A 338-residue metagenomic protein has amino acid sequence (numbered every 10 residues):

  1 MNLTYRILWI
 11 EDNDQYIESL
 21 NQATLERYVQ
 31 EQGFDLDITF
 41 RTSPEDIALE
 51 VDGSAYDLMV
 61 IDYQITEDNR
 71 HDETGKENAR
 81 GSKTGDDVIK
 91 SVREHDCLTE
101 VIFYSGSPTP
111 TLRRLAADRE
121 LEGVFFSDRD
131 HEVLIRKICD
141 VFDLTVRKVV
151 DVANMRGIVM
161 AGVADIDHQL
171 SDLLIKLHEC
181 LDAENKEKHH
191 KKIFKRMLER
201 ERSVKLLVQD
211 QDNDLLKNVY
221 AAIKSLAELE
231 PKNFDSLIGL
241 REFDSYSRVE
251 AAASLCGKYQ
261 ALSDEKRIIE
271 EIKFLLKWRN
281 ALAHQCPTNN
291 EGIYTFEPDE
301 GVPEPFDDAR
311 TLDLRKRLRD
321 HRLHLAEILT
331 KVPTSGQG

Functional and structural regions predicted by a protein language model:
L3-L25, T39: Conserved acidic segment of CheY-like receiver
D37-L58, T66: Acidic, metal-coordinating helix/loop segments flanking the phosphotransfer/catalytic sites of two-component signaling
Y56-H95: Conserved phosphotransfer microenvironments
G75-A79, H189-E270: Flexible secondary-structure boundary motifs
D86-T111: A short, hydrophobic beta-strand element within the central beta-sheet of small alpha/beta folds
I102-R156: Output/docking surface of receiver
I135-A222: Charge-rich interaction segments
Q260-G336: Charge-enriched, short contiguous segments at helix-coil
